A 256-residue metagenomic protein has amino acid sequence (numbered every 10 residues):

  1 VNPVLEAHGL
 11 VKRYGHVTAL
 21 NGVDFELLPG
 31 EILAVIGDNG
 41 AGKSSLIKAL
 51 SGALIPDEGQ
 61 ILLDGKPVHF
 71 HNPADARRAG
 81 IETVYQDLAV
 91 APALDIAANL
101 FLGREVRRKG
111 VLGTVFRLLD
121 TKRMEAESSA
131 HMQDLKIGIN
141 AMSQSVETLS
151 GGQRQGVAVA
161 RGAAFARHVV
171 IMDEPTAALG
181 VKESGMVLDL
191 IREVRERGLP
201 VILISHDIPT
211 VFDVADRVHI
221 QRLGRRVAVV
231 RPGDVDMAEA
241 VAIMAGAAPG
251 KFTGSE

Functional and structural regions predicted by a protein language model:
V1-E256: Glycine-rich phosphate-binding loops of nucleotide-dependent enzymes
